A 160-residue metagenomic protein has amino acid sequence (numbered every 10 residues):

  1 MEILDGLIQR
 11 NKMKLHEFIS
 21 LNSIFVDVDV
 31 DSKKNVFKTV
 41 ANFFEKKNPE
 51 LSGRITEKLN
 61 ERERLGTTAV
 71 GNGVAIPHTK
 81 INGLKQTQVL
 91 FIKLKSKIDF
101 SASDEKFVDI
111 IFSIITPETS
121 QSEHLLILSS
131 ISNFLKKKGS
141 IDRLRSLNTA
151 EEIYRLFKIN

Functional and structural regions predicted by a protein language model:
M1-N160: Cytosolic covalent-transfer regions centered on His/Cys nucleophiles that carry phosphoryl or persulfide groups
